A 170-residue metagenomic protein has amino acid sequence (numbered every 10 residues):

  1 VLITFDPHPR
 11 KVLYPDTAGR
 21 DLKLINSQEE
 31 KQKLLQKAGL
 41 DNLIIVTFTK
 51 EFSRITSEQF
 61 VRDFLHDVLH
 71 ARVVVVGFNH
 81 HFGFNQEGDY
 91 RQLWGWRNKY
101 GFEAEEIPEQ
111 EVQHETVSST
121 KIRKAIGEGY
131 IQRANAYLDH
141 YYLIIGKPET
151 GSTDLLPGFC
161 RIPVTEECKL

Functional and structural regions predicted by a protein language model:
V1, L43-I44, E115: Residue-level marker of intrinsically disordered, low-complexity segments enriched for small/polar residues
L2-T4, E106: Structural beta-sheet core signal
P7-Y100: N-terminal Rossmann-like or analogous alpha/beta NTP/dinucleotide-binding catalytic cores that position adenine
V61-R62, H66-L170: Active-site cores that bind ATP or allylic diphosphates and position pyrophosphate for catalysis
